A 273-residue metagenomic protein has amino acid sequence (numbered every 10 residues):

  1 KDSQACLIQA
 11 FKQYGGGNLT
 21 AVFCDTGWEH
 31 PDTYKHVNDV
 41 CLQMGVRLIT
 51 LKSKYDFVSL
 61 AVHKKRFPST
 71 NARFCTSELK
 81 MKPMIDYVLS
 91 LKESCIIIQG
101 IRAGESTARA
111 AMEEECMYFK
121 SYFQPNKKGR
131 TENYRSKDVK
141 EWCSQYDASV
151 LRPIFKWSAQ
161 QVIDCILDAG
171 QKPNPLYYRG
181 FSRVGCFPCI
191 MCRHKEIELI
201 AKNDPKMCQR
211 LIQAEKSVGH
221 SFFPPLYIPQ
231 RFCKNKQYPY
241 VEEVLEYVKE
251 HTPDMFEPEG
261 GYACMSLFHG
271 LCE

Functional and structural regions predicted by a protein language model:
K1-E273: Nucleotide-activated chemistry modules centered on ATP-dependent adenylation/adenylyltransferase
